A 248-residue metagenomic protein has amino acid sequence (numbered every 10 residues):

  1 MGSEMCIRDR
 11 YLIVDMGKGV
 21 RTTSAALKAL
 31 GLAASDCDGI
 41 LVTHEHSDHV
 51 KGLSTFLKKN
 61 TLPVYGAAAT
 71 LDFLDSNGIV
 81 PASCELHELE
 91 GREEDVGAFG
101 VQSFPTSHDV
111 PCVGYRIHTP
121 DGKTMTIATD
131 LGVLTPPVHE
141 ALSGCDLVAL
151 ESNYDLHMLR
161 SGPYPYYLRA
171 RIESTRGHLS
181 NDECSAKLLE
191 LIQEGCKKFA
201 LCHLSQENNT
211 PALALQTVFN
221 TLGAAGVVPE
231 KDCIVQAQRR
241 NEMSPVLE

Functional and structural regions predicted by a protein language model:
M1-I7: Short, small-residue-biased leader/transition segments that mark boundaries at the very start of proteins
G2, D36, S143-G144: Alpha-helix C-terminal capping/helix-to-coil transition sites in glycosyltransferase folds
I13-G17, C37-E45, Y65-A68, T126-T129 (+3 more regions): Active-site neighborhood of phospho(di)ester-bond hydrolases with catalytic His/Asp-centered motifs
G19-G66: Active-site metal-binding motif and surrounding structural segment of the metallo-beta-lactamase
H46-V50, L71-F73, P111, V133-P136 (+2 more regions): Active-site environment of divalent metal-dependent phosphoester hydrolases
K51-N60, D75-N77, N209-Q216: Metal-dependent catalytic neighborhoods of phosphoester/phosphodiester hydrolases
A67-G122: Metallo-beta-lactamase
P136-Q236: Cap/insert and terminal regions of metallo-dependent hydrolase folds
